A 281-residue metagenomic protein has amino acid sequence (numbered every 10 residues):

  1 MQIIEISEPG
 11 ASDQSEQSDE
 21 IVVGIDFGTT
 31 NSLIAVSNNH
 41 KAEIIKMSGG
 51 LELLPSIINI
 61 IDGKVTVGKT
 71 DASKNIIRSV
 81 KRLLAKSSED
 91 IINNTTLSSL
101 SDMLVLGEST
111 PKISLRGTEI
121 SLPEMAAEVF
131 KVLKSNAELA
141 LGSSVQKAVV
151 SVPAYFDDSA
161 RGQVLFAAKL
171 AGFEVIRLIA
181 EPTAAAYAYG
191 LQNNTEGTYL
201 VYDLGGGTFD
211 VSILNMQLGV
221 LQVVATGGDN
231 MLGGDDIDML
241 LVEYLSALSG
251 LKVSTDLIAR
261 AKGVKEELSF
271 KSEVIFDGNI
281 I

Functional and structural regions predicted by a protein language model:
M1-S98, L104-S109, S114, T118-E119 (+3 more regions): Oxyanion-binding/catalytic loops of NTP- or PPi-dependent enzymes
